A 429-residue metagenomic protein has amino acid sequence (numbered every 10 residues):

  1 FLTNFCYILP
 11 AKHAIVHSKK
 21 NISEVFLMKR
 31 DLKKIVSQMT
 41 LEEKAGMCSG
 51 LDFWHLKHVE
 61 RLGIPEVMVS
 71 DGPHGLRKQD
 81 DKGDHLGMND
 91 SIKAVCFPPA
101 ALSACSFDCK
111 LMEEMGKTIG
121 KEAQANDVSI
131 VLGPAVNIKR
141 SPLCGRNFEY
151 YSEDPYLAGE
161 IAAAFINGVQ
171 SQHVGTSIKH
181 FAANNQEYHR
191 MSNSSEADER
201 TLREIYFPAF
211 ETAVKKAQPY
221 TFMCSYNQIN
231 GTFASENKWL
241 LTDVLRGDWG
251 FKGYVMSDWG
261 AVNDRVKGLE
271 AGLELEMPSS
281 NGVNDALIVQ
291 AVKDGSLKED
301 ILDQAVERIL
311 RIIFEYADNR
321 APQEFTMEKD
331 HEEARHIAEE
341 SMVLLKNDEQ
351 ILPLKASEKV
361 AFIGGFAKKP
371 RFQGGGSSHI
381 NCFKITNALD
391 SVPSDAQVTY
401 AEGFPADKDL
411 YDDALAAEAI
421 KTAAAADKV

Functional and structural regions predicted by a protein language model:
L2: Flexible, polar/acidic helix-loop-strand segments at domain edges
K19-K20: Charged/polar low-complexity intrinsically disordered segments
S23-V429: Glycoside hydrolase catalytic-domain context in secreted enzymes
